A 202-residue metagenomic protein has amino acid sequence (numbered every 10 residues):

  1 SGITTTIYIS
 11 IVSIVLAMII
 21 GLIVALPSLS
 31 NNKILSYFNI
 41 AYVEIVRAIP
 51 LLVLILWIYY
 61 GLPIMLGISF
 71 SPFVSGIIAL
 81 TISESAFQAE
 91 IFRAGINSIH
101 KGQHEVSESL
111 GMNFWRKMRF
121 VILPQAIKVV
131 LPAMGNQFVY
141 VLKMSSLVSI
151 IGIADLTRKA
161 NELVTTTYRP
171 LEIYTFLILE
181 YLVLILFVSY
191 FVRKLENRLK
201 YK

Functional and structural regions predicted by a protein language model:
S1-K202: Transmembrane alpha-helices and adjacent helix-loop boundaries
